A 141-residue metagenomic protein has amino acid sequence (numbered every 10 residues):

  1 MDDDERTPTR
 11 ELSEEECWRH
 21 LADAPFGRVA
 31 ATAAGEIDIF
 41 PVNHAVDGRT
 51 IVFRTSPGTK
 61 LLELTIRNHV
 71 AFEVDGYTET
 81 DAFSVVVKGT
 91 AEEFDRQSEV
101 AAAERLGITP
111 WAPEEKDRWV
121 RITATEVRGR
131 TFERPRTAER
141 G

Functional and structural regions predicted by a protein language model:
M1-A22, G141: Extreme N-terminal tail/first-helix region
L12-E14, T55-T59: Charged, amphipathic alpha-helical segments
A22-A24, E36-I37, S84, P113-E115: Short solvent-exposed loop/turn micro-motifs enriched in small/polar/acidic residues
A24-S56, F72: Short beta-strand segments
G35, T59-L61, R136: Short, surface-exposed beta-strand-loop junctions and turns on beta-sheet-rich folds
T50-V52, R121, R128: General beta-strand recognition
P57-W119, T123-E126: Short, structured beta-strand-loop surface elements
R128-G141: Short, charged, intrinsically disordered terminal tails
